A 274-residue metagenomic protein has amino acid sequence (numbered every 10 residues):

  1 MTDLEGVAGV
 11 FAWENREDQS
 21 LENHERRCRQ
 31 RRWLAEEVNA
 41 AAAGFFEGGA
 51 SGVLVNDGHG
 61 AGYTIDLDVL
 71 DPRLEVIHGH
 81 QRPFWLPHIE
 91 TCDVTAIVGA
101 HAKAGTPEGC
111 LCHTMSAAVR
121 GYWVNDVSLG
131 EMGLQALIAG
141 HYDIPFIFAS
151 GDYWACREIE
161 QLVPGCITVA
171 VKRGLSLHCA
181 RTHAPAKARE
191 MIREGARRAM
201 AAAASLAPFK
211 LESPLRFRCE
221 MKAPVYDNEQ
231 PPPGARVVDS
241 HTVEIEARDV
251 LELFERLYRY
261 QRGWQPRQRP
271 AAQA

Functional and structural regions predicted by a protein language model:
M1-T2, N56-D57, T95-G99, A149-S150 (+1 more regions): Short beta-strand segments
G6, N39, A43-S51, V94-H101 (+3 more regions): Generic secondary-structure signature for well-ordered alpha-helical cores
G9-E14, R32, E36-E90: Glycine-rich nucleotide/cofactor/substrate-binding loop typically near the N-terminus or early in the first domain
G9-V38, V163, T168-V171: A short alpha/beta connector and helix-capping loop motif
V53, A188-A274: C-terminal accessory domains and tails appended to enzymatic cores
I77-S116: N-terminal glycine-rich phosphate/adenylate-binding segment common to multiple enzyme folds
H80-Q81, S116-Y142, S150-W154: Active-site glycine-rich loop that binds ribose-phosphate moieties when present
I138-F146, S150-M200: Active-site rim beta-loop-alpha module in soluble metabolic enzymes
